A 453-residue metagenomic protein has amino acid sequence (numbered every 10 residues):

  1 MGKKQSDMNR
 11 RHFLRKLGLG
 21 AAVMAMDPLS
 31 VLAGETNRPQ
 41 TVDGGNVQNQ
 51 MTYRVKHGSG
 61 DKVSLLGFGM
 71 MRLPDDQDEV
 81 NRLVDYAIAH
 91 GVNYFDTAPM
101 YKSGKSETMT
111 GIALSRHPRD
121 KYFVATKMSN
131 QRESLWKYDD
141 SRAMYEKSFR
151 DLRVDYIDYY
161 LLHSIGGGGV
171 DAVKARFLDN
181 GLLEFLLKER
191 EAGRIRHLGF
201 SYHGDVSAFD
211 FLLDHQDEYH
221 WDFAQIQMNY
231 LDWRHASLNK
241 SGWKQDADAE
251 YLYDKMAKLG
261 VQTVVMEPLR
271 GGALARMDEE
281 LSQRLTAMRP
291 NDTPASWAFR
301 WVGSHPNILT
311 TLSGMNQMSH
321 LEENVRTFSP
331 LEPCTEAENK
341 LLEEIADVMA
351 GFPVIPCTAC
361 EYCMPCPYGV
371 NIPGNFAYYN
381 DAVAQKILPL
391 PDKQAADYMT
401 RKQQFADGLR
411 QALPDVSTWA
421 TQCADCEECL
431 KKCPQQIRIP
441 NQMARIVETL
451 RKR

Functional and structural regions predicted by a protein language model:
G2-D7, H12-G34: N-terminal export signals
Q5-L14, C363, C423-C429: Twin-arginine (Tat) signal peptide motif
R11, I165-A377, A384-R401, F405 (+2 more regions): Beta/alpha (TIM)-barrel catalytic core signal, keyed to glycine-rich beta->alpha loops juxtaposed to Asp/Glu that bind
L29-G67: C-terminal segment of N-terminal export signals and the immediately downstream linker at the start of the mature
H57-G60, G111-R119, F149-R153, L213-Y219 (+1 more regions): Acidic (Asp/Glu)-rich catalytic clusters
D75-A87, K137-D151, V206-L213, P294-F299: Short, acidic/polar
D96-A113, V170: Glycine-rich, proline-tolerant flexible connector loops at the mouths of alpha/beta enzymes
L152-A172: Active-site groove signature of glycoside hydrolases
